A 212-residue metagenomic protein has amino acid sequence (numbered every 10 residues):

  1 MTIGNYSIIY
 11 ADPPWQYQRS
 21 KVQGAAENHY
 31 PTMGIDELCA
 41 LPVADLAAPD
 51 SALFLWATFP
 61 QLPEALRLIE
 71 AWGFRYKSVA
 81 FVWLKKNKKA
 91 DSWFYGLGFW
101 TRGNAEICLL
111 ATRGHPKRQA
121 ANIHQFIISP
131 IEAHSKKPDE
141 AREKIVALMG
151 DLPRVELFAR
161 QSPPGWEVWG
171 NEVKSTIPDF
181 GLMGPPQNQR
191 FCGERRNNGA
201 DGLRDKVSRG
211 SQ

Functional and structural regions predicted by a protein language model:
M1-Q212: Class I S-adenosyl-L-methionine-dependent methyltransferase catalytic core
